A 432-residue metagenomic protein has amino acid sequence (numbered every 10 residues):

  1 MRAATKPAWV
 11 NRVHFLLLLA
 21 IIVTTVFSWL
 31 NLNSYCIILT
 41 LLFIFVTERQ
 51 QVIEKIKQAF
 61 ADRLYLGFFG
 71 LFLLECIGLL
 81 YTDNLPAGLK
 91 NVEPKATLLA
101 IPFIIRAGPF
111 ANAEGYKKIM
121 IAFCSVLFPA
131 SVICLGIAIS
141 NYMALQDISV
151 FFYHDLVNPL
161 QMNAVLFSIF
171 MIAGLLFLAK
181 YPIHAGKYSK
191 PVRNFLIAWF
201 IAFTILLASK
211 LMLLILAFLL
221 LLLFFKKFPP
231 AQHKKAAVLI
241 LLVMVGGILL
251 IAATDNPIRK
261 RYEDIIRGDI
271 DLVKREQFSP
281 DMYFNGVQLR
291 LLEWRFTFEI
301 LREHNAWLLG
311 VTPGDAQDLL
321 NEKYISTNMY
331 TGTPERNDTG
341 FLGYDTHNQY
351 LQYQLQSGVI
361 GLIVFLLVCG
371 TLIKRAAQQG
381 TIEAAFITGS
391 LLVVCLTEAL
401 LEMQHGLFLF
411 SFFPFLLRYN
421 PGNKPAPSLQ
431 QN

Functional and structural regions predicted by a protein language model:
M1-A87, A111-K117, I121, Y181-P191 (+2 more regions): Transmembrane signal-anchor hairpin modules in multi-pass inner-membrane enzymes, especially those that act on
L19-V26, N194-A208, S390-L396: Membrane-interface alpha helices of multi-pass inner-membrane proteins
I38-I44, L176, L220-L221, V368 (+1 more regions): Transmembrane alpha-helices of multi-pass inner-membrane enzymes
I44-E54, L79-C134, I169, G174-Y181 (+1 more regions): Transmembrane alpha-helical segments and their membrane-water interfaces
K117-I148, L160-P230, A253: Alpha-helical transmembrane segments of multi-pass inner-membrane proteins
S125-F128, F225, H233-K234, L342 (+1 more regions): Hydrophobic transmembrane alpha-helices and their immediate junctions
K227-P280, R295, E299-H304, P313: A membrane-periplasm/extracellular boundary helix in multi-pass inner-membrane enzymes that assemble envelope glycans
Y283, Q288-G340, S357-G361: TM-adjacent membrane-interface loops and short helices in multi-pass inner/ER membrane proteins
